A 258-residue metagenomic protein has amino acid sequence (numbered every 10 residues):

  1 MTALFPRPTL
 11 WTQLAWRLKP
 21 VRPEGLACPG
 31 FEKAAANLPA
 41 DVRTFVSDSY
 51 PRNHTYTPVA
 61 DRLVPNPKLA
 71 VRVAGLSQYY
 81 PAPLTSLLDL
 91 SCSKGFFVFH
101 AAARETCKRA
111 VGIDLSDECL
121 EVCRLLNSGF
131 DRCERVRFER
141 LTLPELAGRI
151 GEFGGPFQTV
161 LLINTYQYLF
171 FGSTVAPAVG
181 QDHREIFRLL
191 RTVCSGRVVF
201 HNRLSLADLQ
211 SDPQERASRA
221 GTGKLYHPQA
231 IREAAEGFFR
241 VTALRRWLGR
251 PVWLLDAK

Functional and structural regions predicted by a protein language model:
V64-P83: Conserved alpha-helix/loop element of class I SAM-dependent methyltransferases that forms part of the SAM/SAH-binding
K94-T106: Conserved SAM-binding loop of SAM-dependent methyltransferases across substrates and taxa, primarily the Class I
S116: Conserved SAM/SAH-binding beta-strand->alpha-helix loop
C123-R124: Conserved SAM-binding loop
R132-P144: Conserved SAM-binding strand-loop segment of SAM-dependent methyltransferases
L161: A conserved beta-strand element that flanks and buttresses the S-adenosyl-L-methionine
L169-L189: A short, conserved alpha-helix within the catalytic core of class I
C194-L204: Conserved beta-strand signature within the Rossmann-like core of class I S-adenosyl-L-methionine
